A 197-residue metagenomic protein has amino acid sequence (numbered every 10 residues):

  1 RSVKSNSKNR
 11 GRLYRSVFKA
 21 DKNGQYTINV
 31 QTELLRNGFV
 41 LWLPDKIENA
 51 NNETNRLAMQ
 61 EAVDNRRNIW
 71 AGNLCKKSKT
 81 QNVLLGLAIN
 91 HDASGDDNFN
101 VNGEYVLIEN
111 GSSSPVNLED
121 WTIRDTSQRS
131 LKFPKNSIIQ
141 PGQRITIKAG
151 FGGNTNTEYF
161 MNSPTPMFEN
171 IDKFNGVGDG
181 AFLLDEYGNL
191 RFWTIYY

Functional and structural regions predicted by a protein language model:
R1-Y197: Small beta-barrel nucleic-acid-binding modules, primarily SNase/OB-fold domains and secondarily Tudor-like barrels
